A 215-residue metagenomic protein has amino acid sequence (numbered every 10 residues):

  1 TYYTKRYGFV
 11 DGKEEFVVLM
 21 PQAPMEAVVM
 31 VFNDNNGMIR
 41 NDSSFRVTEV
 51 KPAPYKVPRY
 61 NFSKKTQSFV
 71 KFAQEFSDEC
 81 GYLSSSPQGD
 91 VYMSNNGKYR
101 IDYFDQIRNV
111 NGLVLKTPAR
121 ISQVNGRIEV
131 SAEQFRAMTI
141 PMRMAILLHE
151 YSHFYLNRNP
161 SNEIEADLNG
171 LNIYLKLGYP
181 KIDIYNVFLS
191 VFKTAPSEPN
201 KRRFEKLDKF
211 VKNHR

Functional and structural regions predicted by a protein language model:
T1-I107: A metal-dependent hydrolase signature that marks the N-terminal structural subdomain at the beginning of catalytic folds
S63-Q67, A137-A145, P160-I164, E198-K201: Soluble non-cytosolic domains of exported or imported proteins
Q74, I128, A145, I164-N172 (+1 more regions): Solvent-exposed, polar/charged alpha-helical surfaces in well-ordered, non-transmembrane soluble domains, broadly
Q74-G81, S152-L156, L171-Y179, K193 (+1 more regions): Sec-exported extracytoplasmic/periplasmic mature domains
S85-S94, R158-S161, G178-F188: Surface-exposed patches in mature extracellular/periplasmic domains of secreted proteins
R100-I140, Y151-F154: Active-site scaffold of zinc-dependent metalloenzymes
E133-A137, P141, E150-E165, I173-K181: Catalytic Zn2+-binding segment of zinc metalloproteases
L177-R215: Long, well-structured alpha-helical subdomains associated with metal-dependent extracellular/ecto-lumenal hydrolases
